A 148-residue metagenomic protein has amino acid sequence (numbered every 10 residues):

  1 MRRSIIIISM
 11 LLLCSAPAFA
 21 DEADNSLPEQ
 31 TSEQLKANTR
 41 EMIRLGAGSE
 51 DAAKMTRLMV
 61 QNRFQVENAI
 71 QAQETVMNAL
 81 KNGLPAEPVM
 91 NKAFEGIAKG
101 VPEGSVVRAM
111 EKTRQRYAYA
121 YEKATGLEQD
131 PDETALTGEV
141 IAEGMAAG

Functional and structural regions predicted by a protein language model:
M1-S4: Positively charged n-region of N-terminal signal peptides that target proteins for export
I6-L13: Hydrophobic helical h-region of N-terminal Sec-dependent signal peptides in bacterial secretory/periplasmic proteins
S15-P17: N-terminal signal peptide c-region/cleavage motif recognized by signal peptidases
A20-G148: General marker for long, soluble alpha-helical cores
